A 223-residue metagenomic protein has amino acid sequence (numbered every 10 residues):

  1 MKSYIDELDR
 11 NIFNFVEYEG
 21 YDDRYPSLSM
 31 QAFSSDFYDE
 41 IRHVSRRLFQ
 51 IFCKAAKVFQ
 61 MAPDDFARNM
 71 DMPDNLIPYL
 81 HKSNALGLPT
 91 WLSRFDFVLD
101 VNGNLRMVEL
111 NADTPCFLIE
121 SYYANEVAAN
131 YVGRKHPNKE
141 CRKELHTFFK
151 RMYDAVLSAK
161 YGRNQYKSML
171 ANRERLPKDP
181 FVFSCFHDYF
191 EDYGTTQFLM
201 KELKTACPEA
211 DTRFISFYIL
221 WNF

Functional and structural regions predicted by a protein language model:
M1-F223: Preference for protein termini
